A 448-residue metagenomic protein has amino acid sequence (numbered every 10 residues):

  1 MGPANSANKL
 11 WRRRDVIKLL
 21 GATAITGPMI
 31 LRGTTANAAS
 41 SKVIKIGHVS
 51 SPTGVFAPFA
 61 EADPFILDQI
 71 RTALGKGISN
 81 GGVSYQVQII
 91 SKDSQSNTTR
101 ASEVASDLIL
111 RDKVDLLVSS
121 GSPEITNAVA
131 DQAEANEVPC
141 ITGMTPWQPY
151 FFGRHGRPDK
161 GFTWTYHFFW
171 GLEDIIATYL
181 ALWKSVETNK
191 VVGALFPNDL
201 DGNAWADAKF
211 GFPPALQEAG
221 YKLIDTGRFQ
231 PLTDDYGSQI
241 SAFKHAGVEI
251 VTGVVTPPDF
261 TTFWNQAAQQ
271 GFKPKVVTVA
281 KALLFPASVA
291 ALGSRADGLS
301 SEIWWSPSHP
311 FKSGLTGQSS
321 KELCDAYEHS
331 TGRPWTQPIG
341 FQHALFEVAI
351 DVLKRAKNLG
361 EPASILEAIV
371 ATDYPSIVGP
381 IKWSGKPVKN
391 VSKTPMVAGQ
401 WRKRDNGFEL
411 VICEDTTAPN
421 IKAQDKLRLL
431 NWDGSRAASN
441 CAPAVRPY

Functional and structural regions predicted by a protein language model:
M1-R12, L19-A24: N-terminal secretory signal peptides
K9-L10, I30-V49: C-terminal segment of N-terminal export signals and the immediately downstream linker at the start of the mature
G47-D68, K92-T98, G121-S122, P197-A206 (+3 more regions): Extracytoplasmic "Venus flytrap"
P58-F65, G77-H155, F229-Y236, P257 (+1 more regions): Beta-alpha junction/loop-to-helix N-cap segments that form part of ligand/metal-binding clefts
F59-G77, I175-T178, D201-A219, V348 (+1 more regions): Short, solvent-exposed amphipathic alpha-helices that sit in or adjacent to ligand/effector-binding or catalytic
V114-G227, K275-S301: Extracytoplasmic ligand/sensor domains, especially the bilobed periplasmic-binding protein
P257, F311-A371: Extracellular/periplasmic ligand-binding modules, especially the Venus flytrap/periplasmic-binding
D297, V370-Y448: Solvent-exposed, acidic/polar segments of extracytosolic/periplasmic ligand-binding ectodomains
